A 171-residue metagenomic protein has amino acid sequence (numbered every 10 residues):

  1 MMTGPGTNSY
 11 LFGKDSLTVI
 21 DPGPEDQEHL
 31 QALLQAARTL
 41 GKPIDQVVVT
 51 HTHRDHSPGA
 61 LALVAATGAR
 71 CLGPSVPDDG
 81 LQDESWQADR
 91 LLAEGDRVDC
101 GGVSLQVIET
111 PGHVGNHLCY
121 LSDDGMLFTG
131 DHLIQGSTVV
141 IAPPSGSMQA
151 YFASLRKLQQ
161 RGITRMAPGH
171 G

Functional and structural regions predicted by a protein language model:
T3-P5, L17, P24-Q106: Active-site HxH/HxHxD metal-binding segment of metal-dependent hydrolases
F12-K14: SF2 helicase/translocase ATPase core recognition
L17-V19, P24-D26, S104-G171: Metallo-beta-lactamase
